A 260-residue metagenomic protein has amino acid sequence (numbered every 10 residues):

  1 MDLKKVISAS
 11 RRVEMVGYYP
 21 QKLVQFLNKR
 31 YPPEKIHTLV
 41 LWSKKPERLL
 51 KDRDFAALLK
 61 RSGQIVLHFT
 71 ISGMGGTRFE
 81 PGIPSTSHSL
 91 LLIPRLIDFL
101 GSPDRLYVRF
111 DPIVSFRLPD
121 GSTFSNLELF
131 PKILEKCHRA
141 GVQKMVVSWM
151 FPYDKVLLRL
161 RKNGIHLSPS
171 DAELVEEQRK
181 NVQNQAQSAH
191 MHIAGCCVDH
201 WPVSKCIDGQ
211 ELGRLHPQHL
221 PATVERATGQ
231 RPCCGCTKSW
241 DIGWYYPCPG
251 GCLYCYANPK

Functional and structural regions predicted by a protein language model:
M1-F79, L92-R95, F99-L100, K260: Conserved Radical SAM active-site core
R12-E14, W42-P46, T70-M74, D111-I113 (+2 more regions): Active-site beta-loop-alpha junctions enriched in small/polar residues
M15, Y19, H88, S125 (+2 more regions): Soluble or luminal CAZymes and related metallo-dependent hydrolases
G75-I83, P112-F124, R161-D171: Surface-exposed cleft-lining segments at the edges of enzyme active sites
L91-L158, N181, Q185-C196: Conserved C-terminal portion of the radical SAM core fold that forms the substrate/S-adenosylmethionine-binding
E173-A227, P232: A C-terminal junction/extension of Radical SAM enzymes
P232, W240-P259: Local cysteine-cluster metal-coordination motifs and their immediate loop/turn environment, predominantly Fe-S cluster
